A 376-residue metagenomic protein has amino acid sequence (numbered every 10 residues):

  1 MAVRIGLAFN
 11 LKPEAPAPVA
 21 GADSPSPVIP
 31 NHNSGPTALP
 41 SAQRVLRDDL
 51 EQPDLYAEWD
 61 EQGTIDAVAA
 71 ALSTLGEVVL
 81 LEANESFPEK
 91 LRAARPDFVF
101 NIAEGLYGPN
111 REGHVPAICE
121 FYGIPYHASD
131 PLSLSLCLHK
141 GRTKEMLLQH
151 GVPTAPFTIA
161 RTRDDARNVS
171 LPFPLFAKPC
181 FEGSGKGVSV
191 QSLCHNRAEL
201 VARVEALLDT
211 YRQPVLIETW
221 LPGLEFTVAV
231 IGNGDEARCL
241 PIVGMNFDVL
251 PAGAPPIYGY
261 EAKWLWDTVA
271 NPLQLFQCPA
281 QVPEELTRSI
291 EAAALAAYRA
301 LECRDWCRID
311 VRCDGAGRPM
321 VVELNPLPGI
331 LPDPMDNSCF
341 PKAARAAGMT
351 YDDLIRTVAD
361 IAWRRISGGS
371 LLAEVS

Functional and structural regions predicted by a protein language model:
M1-H127, L132, L136-L138, R161-R167 (+3 more regions): ATP-binding N-terminal substructure of ATP-dependent carboxylate-amine bond-forming enzymes
A2-A8, E14, R44, D48 (+3 more regions): Active-site nucleotide/adenylate-binding loops and adjacent lid/helix of ATP-dependent enzymes
V78, P125-Y126, T154, L175 (+1 more regions): Hydrophobic beta-strand scaffold residues
E112-G113, K140, P334-N337: Conserved strand-to-helix beginnings and helix N-cap segments that scaffold or border functional pockets
M146-G151, A280-S376: ATP-dependent carboxylate activation and anion-phosphoryl transfer catalytic cores that bind Mg-ATP to form
L175, G232, G244, N325-P326: Short beta-strand elements
R197-Q281, E285-A292, C313-M320: Phosphate-binding site of ATP-dependent enzymes
